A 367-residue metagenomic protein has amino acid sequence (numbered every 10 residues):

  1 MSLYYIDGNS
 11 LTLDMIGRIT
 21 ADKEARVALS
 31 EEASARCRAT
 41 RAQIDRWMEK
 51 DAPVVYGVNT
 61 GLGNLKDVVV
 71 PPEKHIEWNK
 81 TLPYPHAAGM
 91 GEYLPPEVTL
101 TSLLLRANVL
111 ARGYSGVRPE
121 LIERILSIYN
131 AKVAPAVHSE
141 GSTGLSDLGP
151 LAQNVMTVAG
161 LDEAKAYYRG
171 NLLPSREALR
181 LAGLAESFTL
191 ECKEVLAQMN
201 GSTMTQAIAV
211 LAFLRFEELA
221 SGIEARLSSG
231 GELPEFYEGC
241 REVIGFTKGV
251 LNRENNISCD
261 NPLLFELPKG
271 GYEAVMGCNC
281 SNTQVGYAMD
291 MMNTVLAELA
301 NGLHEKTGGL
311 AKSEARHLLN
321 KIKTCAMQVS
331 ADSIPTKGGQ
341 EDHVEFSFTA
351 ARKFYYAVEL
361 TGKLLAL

Functional and structural regions predicted by a protein language model:
M1-D51: N- or domain-start disorder-to-order transition segments that initiate the globular core
A35-V54, I125-S139, E186-T189, L267-A274: Short, hydrophobic/aliphatic alpha-helical segments
V54-V68, V137-G160, Q198-M204, I208-L219 (+2 more regions): Conserved phosphate/anionic-ligand binding catalytic regions in large, soluble enzymes, centered on
N64-N79: Glycine-rich loop at the start of a catalytic domain that most often binds anionic cofactors/ligands
A87, G91-P95, T99-E224: Active-site cavity-forming subdomains of large catalytic enzyme subunits
M199-A207, L267-M276, G338-F346: Short, charged/polar, low-complexity loop and linker segments that flank or interrupt alpha-helical bundles
S221, A225-H304: Accessory "access/gating" subregions that flank catalytic or transport cores
T283-L367: C-terminal catalytic subdomain
